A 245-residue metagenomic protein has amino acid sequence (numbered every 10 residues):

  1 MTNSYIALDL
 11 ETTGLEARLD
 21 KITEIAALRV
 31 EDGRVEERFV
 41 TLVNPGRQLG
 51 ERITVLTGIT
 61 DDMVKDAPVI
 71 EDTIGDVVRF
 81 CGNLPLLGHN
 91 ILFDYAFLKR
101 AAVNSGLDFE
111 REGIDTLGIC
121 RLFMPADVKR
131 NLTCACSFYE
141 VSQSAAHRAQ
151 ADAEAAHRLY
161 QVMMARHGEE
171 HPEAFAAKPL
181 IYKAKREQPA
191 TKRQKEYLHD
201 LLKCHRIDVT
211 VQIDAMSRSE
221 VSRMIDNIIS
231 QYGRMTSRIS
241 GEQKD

Functional and structural regions predicted by a protein language model:
M1-R111, P125-H147, E173: Conserved non-catalytic scaffold segment of RNase H-like nuclease domains
T12-G14, G118, A155: Short, glycine/acidic-enriched loop or turn micro-motifs at the edges of active sites
A101-N104, L122, F138, V162-R166 (+1 more regions): Active-site catalytic microenvironments for nucleophilic, acid-base chemistry
D108-C120: Conserved beta-strand -> loop -> alpha-helix junction used to position metal-binding or nucleic-acid-contacting
R148-Q161: Acidic, divalent-metal-coordinating active-site segment for phosphoryl/phosphodiester hydrolysis, typified by short
Q161-D245: Acidic two-metal-ion nuclease catalytic site recognized across multiple nuclease folds, prominently DnaQ/RNase D-T
